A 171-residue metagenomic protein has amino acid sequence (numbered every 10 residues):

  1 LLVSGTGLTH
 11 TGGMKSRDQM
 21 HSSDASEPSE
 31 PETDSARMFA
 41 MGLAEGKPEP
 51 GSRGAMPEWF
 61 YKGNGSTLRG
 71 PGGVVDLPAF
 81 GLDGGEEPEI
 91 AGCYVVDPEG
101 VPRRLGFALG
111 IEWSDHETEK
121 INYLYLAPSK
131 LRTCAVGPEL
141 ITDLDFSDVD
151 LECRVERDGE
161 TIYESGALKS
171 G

Functional and structural regions predicted by a protein language model:
L1-G159: Active-site microenvironments in enzyme catalytic cores
G159-G171: Acidic/His-leaning functional-site neighborhoods
